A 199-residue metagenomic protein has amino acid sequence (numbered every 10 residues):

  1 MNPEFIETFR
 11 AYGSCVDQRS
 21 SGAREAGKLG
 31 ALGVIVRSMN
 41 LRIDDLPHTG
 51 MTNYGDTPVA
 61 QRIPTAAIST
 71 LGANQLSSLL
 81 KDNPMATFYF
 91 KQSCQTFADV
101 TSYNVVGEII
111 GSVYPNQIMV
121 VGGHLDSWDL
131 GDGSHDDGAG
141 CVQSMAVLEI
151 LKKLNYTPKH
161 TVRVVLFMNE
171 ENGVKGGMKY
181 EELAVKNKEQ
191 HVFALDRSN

Functional and structural regions predicted by a protein language model:
M1, L32-R37, P64-I68, V105-E108 (+3 more regions): Structural recognition of the beta-strand scaffold that forms the well-ordered cores of secreted hydrolase catalytic
M1-T57, R62-P64, D136: Extracellular/luminal Protease-associated
C15-D17, S21, E25, S127-N199: Acidic/histidine-rich catalytic neighborhood of metal-dependent amide-processing enzymes
G27-L32, V36-M39, S77-K81, M85 (+2 more regions): Sec-exported extracytoplasmic/periplasmic mature domains
K28-A31, T101, P115-N116, Q190: Short, well-ordered loop/turn elements at secondary-structure boundaries
M39-R42, A73, S127, E170-N172: Surface-exposed, flexible loop/turn segments at secondary-structure boundaries
I43-N53, D99-N104, D129-S134, V174 (+1 more regions): Active-site-adjacent substrate-recognition loops and nearby beta-strands within hydrolase catalytic domains
Y54-S134, A146-K159: Soluble metallo-hydrolase cores and metallopeptidase-like ectodomains found primarily in the secretory/periplasmic
